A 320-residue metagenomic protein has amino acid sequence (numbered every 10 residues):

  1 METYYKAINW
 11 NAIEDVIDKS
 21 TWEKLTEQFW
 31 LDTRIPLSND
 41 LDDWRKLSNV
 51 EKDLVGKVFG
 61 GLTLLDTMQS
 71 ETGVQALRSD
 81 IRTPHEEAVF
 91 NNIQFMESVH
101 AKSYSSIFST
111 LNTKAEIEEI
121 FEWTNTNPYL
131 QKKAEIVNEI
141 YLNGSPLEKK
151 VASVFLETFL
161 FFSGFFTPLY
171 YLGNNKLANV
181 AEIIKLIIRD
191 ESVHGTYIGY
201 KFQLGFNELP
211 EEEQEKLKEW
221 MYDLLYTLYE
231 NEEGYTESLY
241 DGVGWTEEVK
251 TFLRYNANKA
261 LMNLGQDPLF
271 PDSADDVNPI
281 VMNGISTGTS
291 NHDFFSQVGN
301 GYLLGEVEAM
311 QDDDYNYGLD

Functional and structural regions predicted by a protein language model:
M1-D320: Non-heme di-metal
